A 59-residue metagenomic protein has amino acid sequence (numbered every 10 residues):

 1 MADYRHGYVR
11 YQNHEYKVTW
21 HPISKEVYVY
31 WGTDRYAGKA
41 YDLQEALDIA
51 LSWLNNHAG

Functional and structural regions predicted by a protein language model:
M1-S24: Short N-terminal "domain-start" leader segments that mark the transition from disordered tails or signal peptides into
A2-Y4, Y28-G59: Mixed-charge, Lys/Arg-enriched low-complexity segments
